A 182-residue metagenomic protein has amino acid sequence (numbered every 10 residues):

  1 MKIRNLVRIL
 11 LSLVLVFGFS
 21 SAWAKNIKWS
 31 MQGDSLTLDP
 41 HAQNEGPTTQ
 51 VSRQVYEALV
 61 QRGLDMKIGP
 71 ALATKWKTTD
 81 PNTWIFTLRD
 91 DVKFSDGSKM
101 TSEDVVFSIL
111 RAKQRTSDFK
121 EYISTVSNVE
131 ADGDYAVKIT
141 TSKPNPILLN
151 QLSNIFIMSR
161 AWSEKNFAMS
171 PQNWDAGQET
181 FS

Functional and structural regions predicted by a protein language model:
M1-L10: Bacterial N-terminal signal peptides that target proteins for export
L10-S12, A22: Cleavable N-terminal signal peptides
F17-A24: Sec/Tat signal peptide C-region and signal peptidase I cleavage site
A24-N26, Q32-G33, Q54, A71-A73 (+6 more regions): Extracytoplasmic
S30-D80, L110, F181: N-terminal lobe/hinge region of extracytoplasmic solute-binding protein
T74-D118, D132, K138, L148: Aromatic- and charge-enriched surface segment that lines or borders ligand/interaction sites
K77, E121-P171: Surface-exposed binding/hinge segments that line and control ligand-binding clefts or catalytic entry sites
W174-S182: Short, intrinsically disordered, charge-balanced linker/junction segments flanking boundaries in proteins
